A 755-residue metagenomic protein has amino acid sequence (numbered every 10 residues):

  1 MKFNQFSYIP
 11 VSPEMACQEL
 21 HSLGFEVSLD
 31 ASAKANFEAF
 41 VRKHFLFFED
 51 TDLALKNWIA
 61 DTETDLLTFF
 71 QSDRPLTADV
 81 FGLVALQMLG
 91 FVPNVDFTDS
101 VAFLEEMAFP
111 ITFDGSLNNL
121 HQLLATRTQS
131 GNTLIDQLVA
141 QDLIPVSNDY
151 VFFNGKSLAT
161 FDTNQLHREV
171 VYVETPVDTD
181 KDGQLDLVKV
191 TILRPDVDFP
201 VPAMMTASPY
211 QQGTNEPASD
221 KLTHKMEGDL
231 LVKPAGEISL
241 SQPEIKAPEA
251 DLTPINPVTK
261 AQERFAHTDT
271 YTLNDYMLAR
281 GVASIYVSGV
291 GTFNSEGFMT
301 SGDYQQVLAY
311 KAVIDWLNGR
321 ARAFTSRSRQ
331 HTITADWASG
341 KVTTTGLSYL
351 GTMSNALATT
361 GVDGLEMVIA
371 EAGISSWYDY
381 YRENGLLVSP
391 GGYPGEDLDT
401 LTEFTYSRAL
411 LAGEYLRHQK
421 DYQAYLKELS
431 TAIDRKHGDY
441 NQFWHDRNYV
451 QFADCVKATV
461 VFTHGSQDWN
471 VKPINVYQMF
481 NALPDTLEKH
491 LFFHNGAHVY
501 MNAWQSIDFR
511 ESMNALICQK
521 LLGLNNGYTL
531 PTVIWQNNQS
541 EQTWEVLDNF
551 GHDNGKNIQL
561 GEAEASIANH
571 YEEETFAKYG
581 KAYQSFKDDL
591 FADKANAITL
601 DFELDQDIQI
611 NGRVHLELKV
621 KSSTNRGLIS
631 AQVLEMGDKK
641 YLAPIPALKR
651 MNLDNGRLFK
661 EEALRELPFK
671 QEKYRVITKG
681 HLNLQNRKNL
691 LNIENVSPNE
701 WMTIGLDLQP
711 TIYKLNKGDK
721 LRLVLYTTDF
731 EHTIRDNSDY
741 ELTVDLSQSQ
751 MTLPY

Functional and structural regions predicted by a protein language model:
K2-V11, T253-I255, A261-Q262, Y528-Y755: Glycine/threonine-rich phosphate-binding loop and adjacent beta-strand/alpha-helix elements that clamp
F3-D52, K56-S147, T223-E263, H267-L273 (+6 more regions): Accessory cap/linker subdomain of secreted extracellular hydrolases
N154-A203, P209-Q212, S219-D220, K225-P257 (+4 more regions): N-terminal cap/lid segment of alpha/beta-hydrolase-fold proteins
D269, A279, S301-T332: Alpha/beta-hydrolase active-site loop
G281-N294: Conserved alpha/beta-hydrolase
V456, F462-H464, D468: Short beta-strand/loop motif that positions the catalytic acidic residue of the alpha/beta-hydrolase fold
W469-N475: Conserved alpha/beta-hydrolase "acid-adjacent" motif
P484-V499: Catalytic histidine neighborhood in serine/cysteine hydrolases with alpha/beta-hydrolase-type architecture
